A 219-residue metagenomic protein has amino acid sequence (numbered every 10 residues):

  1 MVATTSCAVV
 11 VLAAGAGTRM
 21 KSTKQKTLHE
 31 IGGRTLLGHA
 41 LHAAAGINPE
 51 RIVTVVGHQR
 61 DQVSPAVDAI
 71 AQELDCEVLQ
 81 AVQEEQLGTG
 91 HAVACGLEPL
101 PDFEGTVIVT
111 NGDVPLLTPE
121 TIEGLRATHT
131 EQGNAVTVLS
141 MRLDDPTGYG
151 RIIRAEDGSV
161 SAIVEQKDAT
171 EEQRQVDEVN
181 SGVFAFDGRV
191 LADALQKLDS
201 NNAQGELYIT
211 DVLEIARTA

Functional and structural regions predicted by a protein language model:
M1-A8, R34-N111, L116-A127, E131: Conserved N-terminal catalytic core of the sugar/cofactor nucleotidyltransferase
M1-S22: N-terminal nucleotide-binding beta1-loop-alpha1 segment
L12-A14, V55, V109-N111, V138-R142 (+3 more regions): Short beta-strand segments
K24-E30, L198-N201: Short glycine-enriched, charge-decorated loop/helix-capping segments at active-site entrances that position
E30, L116, A185: Short aromatic/basic micro-patch
E131-R142, G150: A short, conserved acidic/glycine-rich loop-to-beta-strand motif that forms the donor nucleotide-sugar/metal
P146-R151, N180-S181: Glycine-rich phosphate-binding loop of ATP-grasp-fold ATP-dependent ligases
V160-A219: Catalytic-core segments of class I nucleotidyltransferases/pyrophosphorylases that form NMP-activated intermediates
